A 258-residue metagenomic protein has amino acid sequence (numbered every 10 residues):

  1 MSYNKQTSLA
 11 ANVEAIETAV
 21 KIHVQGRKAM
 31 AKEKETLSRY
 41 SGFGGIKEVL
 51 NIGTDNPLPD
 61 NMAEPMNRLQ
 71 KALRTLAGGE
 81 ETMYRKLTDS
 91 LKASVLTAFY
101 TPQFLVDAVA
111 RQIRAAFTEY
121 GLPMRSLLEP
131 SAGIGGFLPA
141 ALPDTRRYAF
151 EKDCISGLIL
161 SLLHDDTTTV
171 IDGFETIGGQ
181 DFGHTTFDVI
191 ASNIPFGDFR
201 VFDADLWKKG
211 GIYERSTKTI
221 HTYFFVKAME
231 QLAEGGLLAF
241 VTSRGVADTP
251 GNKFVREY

Functional and structural regions predicted by a protein language model:
S2-T167: Class I S-adenosyl-L-methionine
R85, A191-G197, V241: Amphipathic alpha-helical repeat scaffolds
L96, G210-T217: Surface-exposed cleft-lining segments at the edges of enzyme active sites
L128, K152-C154, R215-Y258: Conserved Class I SAM-dependent methyltransferase catalytic core
F137-L138, F196-F199, G245-D248: Short acidic, S/G/P-rich loop/turn micro-motifs used as interaction or catalytic elements
D165-E175: Conserved SAM-binding strand-loop segment of SAM-dependent methyltransferases
G179-A191: A short acidic, Gly/Pro-enriched loop at the edge of an enzyme's catalytic core that lines a small-molecule cofactor
F199-A204, G251: Conserved ATPase-coupling elements of RecA-like P-loop NTPase cores
